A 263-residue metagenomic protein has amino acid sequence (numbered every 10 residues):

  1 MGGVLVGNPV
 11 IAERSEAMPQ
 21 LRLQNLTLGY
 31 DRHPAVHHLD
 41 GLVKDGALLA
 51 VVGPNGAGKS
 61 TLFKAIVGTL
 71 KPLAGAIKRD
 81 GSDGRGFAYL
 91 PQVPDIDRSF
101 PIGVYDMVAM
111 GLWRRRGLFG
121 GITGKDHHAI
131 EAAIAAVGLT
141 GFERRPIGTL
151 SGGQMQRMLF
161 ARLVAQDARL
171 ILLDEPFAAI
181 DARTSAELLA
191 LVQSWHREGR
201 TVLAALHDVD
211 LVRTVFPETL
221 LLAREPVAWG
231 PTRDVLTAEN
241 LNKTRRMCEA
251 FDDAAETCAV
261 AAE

Functional and structural regions predicted by a protein language model:
V67: Helix-to-loop junction immediately C-terminal to a conserved catalytic motif
G124-F142: Conserved ABC ATPase "signature" region
P146-L150: Conserved ABC ATPase signature
I171-E175: Catalytic Walker B motif of ABC-type/P-loop ATPase nucleotide-binding domains
L206-H207: H-loop/switch region of ABC-family ATPase nucleotide-binding domains
F216-T232: H-loop (His-switch) and adjacent beta-strand-loop-beta switch element of ABC-type ATPase nucleotide-binding domains
T232-E263: ABC ATPase nucleotide-binding domains
